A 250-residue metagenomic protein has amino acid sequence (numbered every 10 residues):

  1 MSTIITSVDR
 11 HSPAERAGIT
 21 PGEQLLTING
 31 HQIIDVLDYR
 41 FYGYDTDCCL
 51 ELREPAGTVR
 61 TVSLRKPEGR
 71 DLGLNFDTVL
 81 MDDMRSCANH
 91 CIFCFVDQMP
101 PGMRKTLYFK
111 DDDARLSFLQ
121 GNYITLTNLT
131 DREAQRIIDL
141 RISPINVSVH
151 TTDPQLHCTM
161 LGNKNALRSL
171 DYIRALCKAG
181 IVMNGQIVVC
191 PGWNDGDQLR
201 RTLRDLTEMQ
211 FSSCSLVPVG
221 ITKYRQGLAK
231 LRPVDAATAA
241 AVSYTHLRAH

Functional and structural regions predicted by a protein language model:
S2-R10, G30: Short, structured beta-strand/loop micro-motifs enriched in basic residues and often containing a Trp
R10-P13, I34-V36: Short alpha-helix capping/helix-loop boundary micro-motifs
P13-A17, R40-F41: Short, surface-exposed secondary-structure edge patches
A14, G22, L50, C94: Terminal peptide-recognition signature
R16-I34: Conserved PDZ fold ligand-binding element
R40-F76: PDZ-domain C-terminal substructure recognizer with occasional recognition of PDZ-binding tails
P67-M209, G220-V242: Conserved Radical SAM active-site core
T245-H250: Conserved small/polar residues in nucleotide/adenosyl-binding loops
